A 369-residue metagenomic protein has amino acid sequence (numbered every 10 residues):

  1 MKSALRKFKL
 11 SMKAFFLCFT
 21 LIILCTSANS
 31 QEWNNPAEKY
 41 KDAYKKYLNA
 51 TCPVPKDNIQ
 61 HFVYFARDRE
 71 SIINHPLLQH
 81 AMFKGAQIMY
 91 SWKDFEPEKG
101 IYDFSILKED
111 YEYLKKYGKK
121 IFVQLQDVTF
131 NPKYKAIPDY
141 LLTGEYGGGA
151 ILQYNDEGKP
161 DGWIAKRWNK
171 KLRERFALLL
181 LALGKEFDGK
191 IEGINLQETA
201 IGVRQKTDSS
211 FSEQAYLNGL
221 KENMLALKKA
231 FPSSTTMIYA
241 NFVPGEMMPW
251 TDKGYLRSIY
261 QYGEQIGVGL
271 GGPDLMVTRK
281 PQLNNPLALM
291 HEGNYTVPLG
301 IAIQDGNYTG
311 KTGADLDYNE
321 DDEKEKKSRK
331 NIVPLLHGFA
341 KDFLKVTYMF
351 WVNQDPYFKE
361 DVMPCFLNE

Functional and structural regions predicted by a protein language model:
M1-L10: N-terminal secretory signal peptides that target proteins for export/translocation
A14-L24: Bacterial N-terminal signal peptides
Q31-I59: Mature N-terminal, pre-catalytic/accessory segment of carbohydrate-active enzymes
N35, A215-N218, N331: Alpha-helix boundary/N-cap detector
P55-N218, M224-K228, P232-D252, V268-L270 (+1 more regions): Aromatic-lined carbohydrate-binding surfaces of glycoside hydrolases
H75-M82, D110-Y117, L227-K228, S258-G263 (+2 more regions): Acidic (Asp/Glu)-rich catalytic clusters
Q126, V268-E369: Substrate-binding cleft of secreted/luminal carbohydrate-active enzymes
P249-Q261: Short, electropositive alpha-helical surface patch
